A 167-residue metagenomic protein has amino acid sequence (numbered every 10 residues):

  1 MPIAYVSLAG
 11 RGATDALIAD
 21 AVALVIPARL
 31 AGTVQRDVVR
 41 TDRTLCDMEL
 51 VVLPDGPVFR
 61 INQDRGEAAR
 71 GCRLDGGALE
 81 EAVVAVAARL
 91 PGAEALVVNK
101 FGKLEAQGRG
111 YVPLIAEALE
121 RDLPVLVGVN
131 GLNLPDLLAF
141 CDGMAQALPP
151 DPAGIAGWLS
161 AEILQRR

Functional and structural regions predicted by a protein language model:
M1-V25: Glycine-rich P-loop/Walker A and Walker A-like loops and their local beta1-loop-alpha1 context in P-loop NTPases
D37-R65: Short, surface-exposed acidic-centric catalytic microdomains
D55-P91: Helix-adjacent hinge/juxtasegments
G92-L96: Short acidic/histidine-rich motifs immediately flanking catalytic phosphotransfer sites in two-component signaling
V98, L123-N130: Structural recognition of the conserved hydrophobic beta-strand(s) that form the central parallel beta-sheet of P-loop
R109-L114: Charged helix-capping and loop-helix junction motifs
G131-A145: Glycine-rich, charge-decorated loop segments at or immediately adjacent to ligand/cofactor-binding or catalytic sites
P149-R167: A charged, well-structured terminal subsegment
